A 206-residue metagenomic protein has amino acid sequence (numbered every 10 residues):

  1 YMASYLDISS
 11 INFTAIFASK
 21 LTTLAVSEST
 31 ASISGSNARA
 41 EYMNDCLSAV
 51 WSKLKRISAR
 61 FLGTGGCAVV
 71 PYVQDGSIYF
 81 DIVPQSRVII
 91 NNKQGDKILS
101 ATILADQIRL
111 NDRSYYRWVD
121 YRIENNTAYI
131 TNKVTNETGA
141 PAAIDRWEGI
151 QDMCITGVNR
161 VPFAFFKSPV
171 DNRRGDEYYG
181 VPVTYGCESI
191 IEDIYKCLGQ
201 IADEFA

Functional and structural regions predicted by a protein language model:
Y1-D81: Extended, helix-rich architectural segments
L21-T22, S29, N126, I130 (+1 more regions): Intrinsically disordered/low-complexity terminal segments and short unstructured peptides
A38, I78-Y79, I89-N92, N159-P162 (+1 more regions): Generic detector of solvent-exposed, compositionally biased contiguous segments
K55-G149: Extended, Lys/Arg-enriched charged tracts that mediate electrostatic binding to polyanionic substrates
D145-A206: Extended, charged amphipathic alpha-helical segments
